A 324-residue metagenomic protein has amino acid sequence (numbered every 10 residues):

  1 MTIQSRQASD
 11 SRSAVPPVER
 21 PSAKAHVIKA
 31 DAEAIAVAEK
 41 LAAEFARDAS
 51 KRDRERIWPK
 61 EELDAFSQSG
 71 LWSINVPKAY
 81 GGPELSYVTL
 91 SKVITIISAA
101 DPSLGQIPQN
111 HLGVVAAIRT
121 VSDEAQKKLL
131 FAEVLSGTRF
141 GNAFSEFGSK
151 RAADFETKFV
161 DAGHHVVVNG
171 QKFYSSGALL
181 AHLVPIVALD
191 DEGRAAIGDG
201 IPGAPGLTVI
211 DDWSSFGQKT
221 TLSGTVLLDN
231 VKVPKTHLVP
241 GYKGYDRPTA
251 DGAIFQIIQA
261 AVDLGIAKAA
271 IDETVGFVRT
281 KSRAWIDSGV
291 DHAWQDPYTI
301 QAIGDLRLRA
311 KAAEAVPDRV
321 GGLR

Functional and structural regions predicted by a protein language model:
M1-Q109: Amphipathic, small/basic residue-rich leader segments at the start of a protein or domain
S50-D53, K311-R324: C-terminal helix-coil-helix/basic helical segment that borders enzyme active sites and/or dimer interfaces and provides
K60-Q68, S73-Q171, S176: Glycine-rich flavin
V93, V168-G170, L228, A267 (+1 more regions): Buried hydrophobic positions in well-ordered alpha/beta secondary-structure cores of metabolic enzymes
T138, A153, L180-H182, R194 (+2 more regions): A generic structural signal for well-ordered coil/turn residues at beta-strand boundaries that shape enzyme active-site
F144-E146, A162, G170-Q171, L189 (+3 more regions): Fold-independent oxyanion-binding glycine-rich loops and adjacent beta-strand/coil segments at enzyme active sites
Y174-V209: A short core secondary-structure module
S215-A310: Glycine-rich beta->alpha junctions and the first turn(s) of the following alpha-helix
